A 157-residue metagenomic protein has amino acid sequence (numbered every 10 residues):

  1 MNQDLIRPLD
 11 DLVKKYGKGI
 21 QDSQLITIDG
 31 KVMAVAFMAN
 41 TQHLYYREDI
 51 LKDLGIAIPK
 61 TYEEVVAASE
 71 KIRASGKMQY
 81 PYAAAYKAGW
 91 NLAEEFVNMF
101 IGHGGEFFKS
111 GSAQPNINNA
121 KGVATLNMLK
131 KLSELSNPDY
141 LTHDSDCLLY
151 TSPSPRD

Functional and structural regions predicted by a protein language model:
M1-Q42, A57, V66, L92-E95: Hinge/lid segment of periplasmic solute-binding proteins
P8-I20, P81, A85-K87, H103-A124: Short, solvent-exposed loop/beta-turn-alpha elements that line the ligand-binding surface or hinge of extracytoplasmic
M33-A34, A74-K87: Bilobed periplasmic-binding protein-like "clamshell/Venus-flytrap" ligand-binding domains
H43-Y45, F100: Short glycine- and hydrophobic/aromatic-rich loop-to-beta-strand nucleating segment in the catalytic cores
D49-I58: Aromatic-glycine-rich donor-binding/catalytic loop that engages nucleotide-sugar donors across glycosyltransferases
E63-E64, Y140-L149: Short helix-initiation/N-cap motifs at beta->coil->alpha
A68-E70, G111-T142: Glycine-centered hinge/linker elements that transmit conformational signals in sensory and ligand-binding systems
Y150-D157: Conserved small/polar residues in nucleotide/adenosyl-binding loops
